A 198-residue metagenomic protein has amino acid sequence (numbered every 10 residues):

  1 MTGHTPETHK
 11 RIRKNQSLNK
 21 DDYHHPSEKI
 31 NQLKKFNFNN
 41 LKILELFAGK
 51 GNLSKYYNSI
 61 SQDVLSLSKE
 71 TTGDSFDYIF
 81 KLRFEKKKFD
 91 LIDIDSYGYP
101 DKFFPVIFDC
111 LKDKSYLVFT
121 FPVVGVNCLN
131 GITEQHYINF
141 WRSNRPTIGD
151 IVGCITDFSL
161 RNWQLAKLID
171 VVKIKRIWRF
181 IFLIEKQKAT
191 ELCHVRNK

Functional and structural regions predicted by a protein language model:
M1-Y57: S-adenosyl-L-methionine
S59-F84: Adenosine-cofactor binding site in Rossmann-like domains, unifying the SAM/SAH pocket of S-adenosylmethionine-dependent
D90-D95: Short catalytic-loop micro-motif centered on adjacent basic/acidic residues
G98-I107: A short, conserved alpha-helix within the catalytic core of class I
K114-N127: Conserved beta-strand signature within the Rossmann-like core of class I S-adenosyl-L-methionine
C128-R142: Short, glycine-/aromatic-enriched active-site segment of Class I SAM-dependent methyltransferases
T147-N162: Short alpha-helix
K167-K198: Core SAM-dependent methyltransferase catalytic element
